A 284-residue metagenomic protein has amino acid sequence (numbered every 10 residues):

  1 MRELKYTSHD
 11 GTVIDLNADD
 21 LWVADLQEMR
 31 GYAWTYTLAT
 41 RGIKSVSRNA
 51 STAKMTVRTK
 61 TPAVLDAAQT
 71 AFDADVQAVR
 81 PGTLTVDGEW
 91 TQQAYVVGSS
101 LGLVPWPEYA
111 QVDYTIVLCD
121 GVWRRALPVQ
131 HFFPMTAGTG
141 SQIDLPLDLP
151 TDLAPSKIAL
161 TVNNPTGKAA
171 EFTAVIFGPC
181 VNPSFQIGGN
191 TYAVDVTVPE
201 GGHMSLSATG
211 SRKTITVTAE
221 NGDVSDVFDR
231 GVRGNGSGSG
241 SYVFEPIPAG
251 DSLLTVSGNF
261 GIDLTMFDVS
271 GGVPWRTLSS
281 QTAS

Functional and structural regions predicted by a protein language model:
M1-A50, E89-G102: Solvent-exposed edge beta-strands and adjacent loop segments that serve as assembly or binding interfaces
H9, V86, I187-G189: Structural motif
W22-V23, P81-P128, F267-S270, A283-S284: Short beta-strand and beta-hairpin "edge-sheet" elements
Y32-A63, E108-V122, S252: Oligomerization/assembly interface segments of phage tail-like spikes and tubes
S47-N49, V76-A78, W106-A110, N164-K168 (+1 more regions): Solvent-exposed loop and beta-edge segments used for protein-protein assembly and interaction
R58-L101, L253: Short, acidic/charged, Gly/Pro-enriched secondary-structure junctions
Q69-V76, A126-G140: Charged, amphipathic alpha-helical segments and their flanking helix caps
H131-S284: Intrinsically disordered, low-complexity segments enriched in serine, threonine, and glycine
